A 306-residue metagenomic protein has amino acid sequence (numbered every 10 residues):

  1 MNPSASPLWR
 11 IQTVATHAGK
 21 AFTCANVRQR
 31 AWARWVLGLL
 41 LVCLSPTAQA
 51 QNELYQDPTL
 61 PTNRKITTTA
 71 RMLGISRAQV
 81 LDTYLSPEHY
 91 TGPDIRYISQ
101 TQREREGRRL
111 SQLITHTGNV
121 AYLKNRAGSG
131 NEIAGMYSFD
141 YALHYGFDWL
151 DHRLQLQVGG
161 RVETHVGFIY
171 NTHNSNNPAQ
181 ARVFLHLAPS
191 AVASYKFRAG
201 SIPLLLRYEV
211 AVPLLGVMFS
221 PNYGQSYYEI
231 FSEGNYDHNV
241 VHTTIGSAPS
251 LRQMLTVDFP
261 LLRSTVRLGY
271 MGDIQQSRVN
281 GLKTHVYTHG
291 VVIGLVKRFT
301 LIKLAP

Functional and structural regions predicted by a protein language model:
A50-R109: Short glycine/proline- and aromatic-enriched beta-strand/turn motifs that initiate or cap beta-hairpins
T59-T67, Q102-L113, G146-L156, R198-L206 (+2 more regions): Short loop/turn motifs that connect adjacent beta-strands in outer-membrane beta-barrel proteins
G74-L81, G118-K124, V162-Y170, V210-M218 (+3 more regions): Transmembrane beta-strands of outer-membrane beta-barrel pores
I75, I95-R105, F139-F147, G160 (+4 more regions): Residues on the lipid-exposed face of transmembrane beta-strands in outer-membrane beta-barrel proteins
L81-H89, L123-E132, N174-Q180, N239-T243 (+2 more regions): Extracellular loop and loop/strand-boundary signature of outer-membrane beta-barrel proteins
H89-Y97, N131-F139, L154, A179-P189 (+2 more regions): Residues that define the transmembrane beta-barrel architecture of outer-membrane proteins
N176-R263: Outer-membrane beta-barrel transmembrane domain signature
Y287-P306: Outer-membrane beta-barrel "beta-signal"
